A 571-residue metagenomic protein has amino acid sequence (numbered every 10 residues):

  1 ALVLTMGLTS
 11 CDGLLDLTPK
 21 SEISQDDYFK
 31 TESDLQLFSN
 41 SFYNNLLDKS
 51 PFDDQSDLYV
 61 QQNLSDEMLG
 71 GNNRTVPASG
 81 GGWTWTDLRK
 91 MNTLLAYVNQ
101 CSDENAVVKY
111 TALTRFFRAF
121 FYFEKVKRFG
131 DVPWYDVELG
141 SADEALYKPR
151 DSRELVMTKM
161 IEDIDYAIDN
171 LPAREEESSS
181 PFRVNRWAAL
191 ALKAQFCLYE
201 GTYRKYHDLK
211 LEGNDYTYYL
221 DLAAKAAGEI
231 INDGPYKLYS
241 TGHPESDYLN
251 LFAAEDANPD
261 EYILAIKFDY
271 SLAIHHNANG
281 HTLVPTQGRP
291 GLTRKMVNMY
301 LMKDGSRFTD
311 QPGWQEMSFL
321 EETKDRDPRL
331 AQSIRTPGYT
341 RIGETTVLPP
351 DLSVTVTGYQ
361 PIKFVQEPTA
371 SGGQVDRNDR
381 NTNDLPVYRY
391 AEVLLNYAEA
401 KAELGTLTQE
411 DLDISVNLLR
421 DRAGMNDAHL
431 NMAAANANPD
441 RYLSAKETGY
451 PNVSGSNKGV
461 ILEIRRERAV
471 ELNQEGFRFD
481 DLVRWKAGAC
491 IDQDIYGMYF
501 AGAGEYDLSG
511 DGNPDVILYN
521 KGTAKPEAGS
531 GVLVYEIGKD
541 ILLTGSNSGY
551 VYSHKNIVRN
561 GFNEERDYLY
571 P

Functional and structural regions predicted by a protein language model:
L8-S10: C-terminal motif of bacterial Sec signal peptides marking the signal peptidase cleavage site
D12-M68, M157, D165-I168, R183-L190 (+6 more regions): An aromatic- and glycine-enriched ligand-binding surface/loop that stacks and positions planar moieties
S24, E32-N40, N44-D48, L64-G130 (+8 more regions): Conserved, well-structured interaction surfaces
V126-P133, E175, F196-D208, E403-T406: Short coil/turn linking the two alpha-helices of tandem helical-hairpin repeats
D131-R153, Y203-D221: Short coil/linker segments at helix-helix boundaries
Y166, F182-N185, A189, Q409-Y570: A long, glycine-enriched binding/interface module in the latter
